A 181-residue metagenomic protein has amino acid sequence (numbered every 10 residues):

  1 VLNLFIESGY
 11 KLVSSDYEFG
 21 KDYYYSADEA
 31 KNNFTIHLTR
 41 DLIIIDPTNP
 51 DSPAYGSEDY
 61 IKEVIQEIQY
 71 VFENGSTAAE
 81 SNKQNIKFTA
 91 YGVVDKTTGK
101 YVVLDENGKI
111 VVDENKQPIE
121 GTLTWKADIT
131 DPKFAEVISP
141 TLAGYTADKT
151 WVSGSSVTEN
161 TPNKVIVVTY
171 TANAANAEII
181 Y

Functional and structural regions predicted by a protein language model:
V1-A27, N107-V157: Surface-exposed interfaces of beta-sheet-rich extracellular modules
L2, E67, K100, G108 (+1 more regions): Conserved beta-strand and immediately adjacent loop positions that scaffold enzyme active sites
K11-S14, I43-P47, E73-A79, Y145-D148 (+1 more regions): Short loop/beta submotifs within extracellular cysteine-rich repeat domains
G20-I65, Y70-V71, G154-Y181: Conserved "repeat-terminator" motif of extracellular CCP/Sushi domains
I68, S76, I119-E120: A short, flexible low-complexity segment enriched in Lys/Arg and Gly/Pro that occurs in N-terminal basic tails
F72, V93-K100, L104-D105, D113 (+1 more regions): Acidic/polar residues at beta-strand termini and the immediately following turn/coil
N74-T98: Short, ordered, surface-exposed loop/turn motifs in non-cytosolic proteins
E80, T97, D105, T130-K133: Acidic, serine/threonine/proline-rich low-complexity intrinsically disordered regions and the adjacent/embedded
